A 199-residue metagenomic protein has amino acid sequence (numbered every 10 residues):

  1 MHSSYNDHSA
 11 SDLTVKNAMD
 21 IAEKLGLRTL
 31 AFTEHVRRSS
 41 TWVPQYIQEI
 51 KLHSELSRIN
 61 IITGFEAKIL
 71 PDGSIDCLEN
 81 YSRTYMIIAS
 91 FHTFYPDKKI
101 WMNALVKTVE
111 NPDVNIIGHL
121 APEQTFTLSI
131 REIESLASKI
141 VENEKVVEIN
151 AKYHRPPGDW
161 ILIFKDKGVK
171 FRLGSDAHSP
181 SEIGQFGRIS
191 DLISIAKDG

Functional and structural regions predicted by a protein language model:
M1-P71, E123-K139, I161-I163, R172-F186: An N-terminally biased module of ancient metal coordination in phosphate/nucleic-acid-related enzymes
S3-S9, T41, S82-K170, A177 (+1 more regions): Domain-core and long-helix interface of multi-subunit machines
A18, D72-I75, W101-A104: Alpha-helical scaffolding within the catalytic cores of extracellular/periplasmic polymer-degrading hydrolases
E23-G26, E144, K167-G168, K197: Glycine-centered loop/turn motif at secondary-structure junctions
S57-I61, R83, K167-V169, D198-G199: A short helix-to-beta-strand connector/capping loop
I75-R83: Short loop/helix-cap segments at secondary-structure boundaries that form the rim of catalytic
I183-G199: C-terminal helical cap(s) of enzyme catalytic domains, especially alpha/beta-barrels
